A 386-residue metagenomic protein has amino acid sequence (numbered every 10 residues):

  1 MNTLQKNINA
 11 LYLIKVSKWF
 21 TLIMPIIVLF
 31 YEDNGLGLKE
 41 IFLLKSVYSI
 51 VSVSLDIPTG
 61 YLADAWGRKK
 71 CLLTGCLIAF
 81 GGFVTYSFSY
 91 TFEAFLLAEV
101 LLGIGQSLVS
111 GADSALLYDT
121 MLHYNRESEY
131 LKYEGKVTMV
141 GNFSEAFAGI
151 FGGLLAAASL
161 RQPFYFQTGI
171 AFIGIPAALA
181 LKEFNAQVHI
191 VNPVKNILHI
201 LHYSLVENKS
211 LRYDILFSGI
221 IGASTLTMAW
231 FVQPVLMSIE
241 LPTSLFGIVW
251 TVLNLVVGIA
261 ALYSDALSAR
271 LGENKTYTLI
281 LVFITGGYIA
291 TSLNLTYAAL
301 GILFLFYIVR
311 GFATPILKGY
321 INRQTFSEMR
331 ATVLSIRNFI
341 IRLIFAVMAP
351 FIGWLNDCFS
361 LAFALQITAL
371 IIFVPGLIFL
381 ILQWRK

Functional and structural regions predicted by a protein language model:
M1, T120-H123, L382-K386: Intrinsic disorder in cytosolic terminal tails and internal cytosolic loops of multi-pass membrane transporters
M1-Q5, K182-L216: Juxtamembrane intracellular "pre-TM" segments in multi-pass secondary transporters
A10-L29, L44-Y61, G67, I78-A79 (+8 more regions): Substrate-agnostic recognition of the 12-TM MFS/MFS-like secondary transporter fold
G37, G67-R68, T91, S159-L160 (+4 more regions): A helix-boundary/kink motif common to multi-pass secondary transporters, especially Major Facilitator Superfamily
L77-Y90, V282-L295: C-terminal ends and interior cores of transmembrane alpha-helices in multi-pass membrane transporters/permeases
S89-Y90, L160, L181-F184, L241 (+2 more regions): Short helix-capping/hinge motifs at transmembrane helix termini and TM-loop junctions
P163, Q167-P193, I381-K386: Helix-loop junctions on the cytosolic side of multi-pass membrane transporters, especially the intracellular loop
